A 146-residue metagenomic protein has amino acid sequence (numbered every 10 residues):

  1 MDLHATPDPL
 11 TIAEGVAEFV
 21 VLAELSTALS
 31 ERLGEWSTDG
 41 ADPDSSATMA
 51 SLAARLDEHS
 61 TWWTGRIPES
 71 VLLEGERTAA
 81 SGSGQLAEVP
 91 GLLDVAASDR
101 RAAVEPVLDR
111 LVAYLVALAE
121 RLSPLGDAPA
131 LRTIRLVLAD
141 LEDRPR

Functional and structural regions predicted by a protein language model:
M1-S30, G34-D44: Leu/Val/Ala/Ile-rich N-terminal alpha-helices, chiefly Sec-type signal peptides and the beginnings
D2-V20, T78-V107: Acidic/His metal-coordination segments adjacent to aromatic residues that form catalytic metal sites in metalloenzymes
A5-D8, I12-G15, S45-S46, T64 (+3 more regions): Amphipathic alpha-helical assembly/interaction segments
F19-L25, D39-P43, R100-V107, L122-G126: All-alpha RGS (Regulator of G-protein Signaling) helical domain and cognate RGS-like helical scaffolds
A28-A54, A113-A130: Helix-loop segments that flank and shape redox-cofactor active sites
A47-A87: Conserved alpha-helical segments that form or flank metal/cofactor-binding pockets of metalloenzymes
A102-E105, D109-P145: Amphipathic alpha-helical hairpins/coiled-coils and adjacent low-complexity
